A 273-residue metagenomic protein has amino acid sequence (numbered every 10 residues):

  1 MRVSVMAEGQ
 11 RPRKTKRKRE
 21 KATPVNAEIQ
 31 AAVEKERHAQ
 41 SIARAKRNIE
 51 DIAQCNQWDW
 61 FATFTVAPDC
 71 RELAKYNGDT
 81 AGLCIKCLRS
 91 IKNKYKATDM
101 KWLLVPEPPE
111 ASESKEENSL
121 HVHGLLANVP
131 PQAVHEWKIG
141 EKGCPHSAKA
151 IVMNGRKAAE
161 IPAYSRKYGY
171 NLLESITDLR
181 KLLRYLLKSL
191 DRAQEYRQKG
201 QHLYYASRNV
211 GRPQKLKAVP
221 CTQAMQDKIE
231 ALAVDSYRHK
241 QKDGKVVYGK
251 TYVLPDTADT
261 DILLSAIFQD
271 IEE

Functional and structural regions predicted by a protein language model:
M1-N118, V129-E273: Right-hand nucleic-acid polymerase module
H121: A short acidic, Gly/Pro-enriched loop at the edge of an enzyme's catalytic core that lines a small-molecule cofactor
G124-L125: Long, low-complexity, serine/threonine/proline-rich intrinsically disordered regulatory regions in eukaryotic signaling
